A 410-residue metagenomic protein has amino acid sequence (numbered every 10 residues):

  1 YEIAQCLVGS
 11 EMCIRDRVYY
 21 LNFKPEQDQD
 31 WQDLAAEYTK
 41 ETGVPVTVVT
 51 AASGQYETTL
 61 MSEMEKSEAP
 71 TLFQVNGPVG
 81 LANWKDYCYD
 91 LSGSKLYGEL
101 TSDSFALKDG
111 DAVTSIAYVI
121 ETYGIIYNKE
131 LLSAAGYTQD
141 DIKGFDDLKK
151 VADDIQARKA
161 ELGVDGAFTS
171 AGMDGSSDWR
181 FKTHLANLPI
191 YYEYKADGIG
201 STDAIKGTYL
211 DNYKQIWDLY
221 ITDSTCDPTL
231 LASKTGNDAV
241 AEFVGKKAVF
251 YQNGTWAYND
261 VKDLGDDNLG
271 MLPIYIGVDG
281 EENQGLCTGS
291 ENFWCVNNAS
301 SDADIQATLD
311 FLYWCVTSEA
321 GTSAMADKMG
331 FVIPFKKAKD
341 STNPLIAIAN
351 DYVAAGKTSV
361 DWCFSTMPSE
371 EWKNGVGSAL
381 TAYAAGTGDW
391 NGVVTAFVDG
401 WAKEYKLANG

Functional and structural regions predicted by a protein language model:
Y1-G9, I14: Single conserved hydrophobic/aromatic residue that forms the stacking wall/gate of nucleotide- or nucleobase-binding
K40-E41, A135, D263-K328: Extracytoplasmic/periplasmic substrate-recognition and gating elements
P45, S133, A157, K339-S341 (+1 more regions): Conserved C-terminal helix/tail region of periplasmic/extracytoplasmic solute-binding proteins
E63, T71, Y97-L132, G166 (+2 more regions): A structural signal for short loop-to-beta-strand junctions that line the ligand-binding cleft of periplasmic/secreted
N76-Y127, R180, H184, G270-L272: Hinge/lid segment of periplasmic solute-binding proteins
D90-S104, A167-F168, G172-G175, I190-Q215 (+6 more regions): Short, solvent-exposed loop/beta-turn-alpha elements that line the ligand-binding surface or hinge of extracytoplasmic
T114-Y118, Y123, K149-T202, A248: Extracytoplasmic/periplasmic solute-binding protein
A152-D153, I199-S233: Glycine-centered hinge/linker elements that transmit conformational signals in sensory and ligand-binding systems
